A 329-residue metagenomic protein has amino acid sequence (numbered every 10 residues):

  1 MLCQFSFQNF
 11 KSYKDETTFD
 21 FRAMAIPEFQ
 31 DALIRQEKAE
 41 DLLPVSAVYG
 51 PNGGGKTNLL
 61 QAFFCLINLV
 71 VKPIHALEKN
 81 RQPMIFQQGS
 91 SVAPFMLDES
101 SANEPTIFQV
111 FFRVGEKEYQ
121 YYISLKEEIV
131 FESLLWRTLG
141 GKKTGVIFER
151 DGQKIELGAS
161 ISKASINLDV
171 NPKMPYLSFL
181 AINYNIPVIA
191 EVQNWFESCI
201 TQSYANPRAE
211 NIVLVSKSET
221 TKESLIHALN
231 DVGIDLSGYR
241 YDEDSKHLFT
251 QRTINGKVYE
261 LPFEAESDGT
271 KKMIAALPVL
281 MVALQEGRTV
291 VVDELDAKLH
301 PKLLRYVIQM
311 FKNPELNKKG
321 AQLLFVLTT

Functional and structural regions predicted by a protein language model:
M1-I74, T253-T329: Switch/communication elements of ASCE P-loop NTPase nucleotide-binding domains
C3, F108-V110, Y121, E132 (+1 more regions): Hydrophobic residues positioned within well-ordered beta-strands of beta-sheet architectures
F7, V110-V114, R137, R252-N255: Short acidic, glycine-rich loop/turn motifs
K14, N103-P105, E116-E118, E127-F131 (+3 more regions): Coil-to-beta-strand transition motifs
E37-D41, A47, P51, Q61-Q120 (+1 more regions): Conserved P-loop NTP-binding catalytic core
E99-E104, R240-K246: Short, ordered beta-strand-loop transition motifs
V114-Y241: Electropositive, glycine-dotted interaction segments that contact anionic polymers or phosphate-rich ligands
E243-N255: Pre-Walker A segment
